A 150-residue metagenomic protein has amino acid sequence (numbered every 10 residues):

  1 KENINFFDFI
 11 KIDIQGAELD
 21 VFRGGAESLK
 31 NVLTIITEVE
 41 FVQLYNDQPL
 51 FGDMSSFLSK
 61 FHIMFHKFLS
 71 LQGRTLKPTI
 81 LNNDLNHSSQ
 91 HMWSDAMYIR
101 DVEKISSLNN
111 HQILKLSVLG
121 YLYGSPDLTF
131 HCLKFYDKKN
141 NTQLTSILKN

Functional and structural regions predicted by a protein language model:
K1-N3: Short amphipathic alpha-helix with an adjacent loop that forms part of the alpha/beta core around
N5-C132, Y136-D137: Conserved acidic-Pro-Pro-aromatic motif
N140-K149: Boundary/linker segments of alpha-helical solenoid repeat arrays
